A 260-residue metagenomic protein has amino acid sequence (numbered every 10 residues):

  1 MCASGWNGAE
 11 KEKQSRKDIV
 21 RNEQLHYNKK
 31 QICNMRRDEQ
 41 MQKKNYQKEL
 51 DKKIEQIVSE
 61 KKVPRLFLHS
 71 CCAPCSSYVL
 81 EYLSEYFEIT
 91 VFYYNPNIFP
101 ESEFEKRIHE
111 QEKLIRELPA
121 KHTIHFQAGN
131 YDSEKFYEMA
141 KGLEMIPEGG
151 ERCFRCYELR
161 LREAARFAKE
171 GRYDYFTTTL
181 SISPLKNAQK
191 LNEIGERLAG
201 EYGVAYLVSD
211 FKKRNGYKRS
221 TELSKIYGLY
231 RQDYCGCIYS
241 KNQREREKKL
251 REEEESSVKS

Functional and structural regions predicted by a protein language model:
I19, Y27-R37: Short, positively charged and aromatic/hydrophobic N-terminal segments
C33-S260: Nucleotide-activated chemistry modules centered on ATP-dependent adenylation/adenylyltransferase
